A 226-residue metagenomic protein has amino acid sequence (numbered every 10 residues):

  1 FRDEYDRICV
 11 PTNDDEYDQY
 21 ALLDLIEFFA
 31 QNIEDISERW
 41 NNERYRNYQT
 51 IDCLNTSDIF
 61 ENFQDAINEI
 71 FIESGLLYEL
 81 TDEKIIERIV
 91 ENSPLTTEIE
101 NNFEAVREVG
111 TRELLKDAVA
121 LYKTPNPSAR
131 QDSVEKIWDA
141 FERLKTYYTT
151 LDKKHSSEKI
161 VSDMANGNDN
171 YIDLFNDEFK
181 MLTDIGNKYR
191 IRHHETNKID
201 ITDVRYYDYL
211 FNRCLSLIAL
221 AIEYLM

Functional and structural regions predicted by a protein language model:
F1-G110: Internal, Lys/Arg-enriched amphipathic helical interaction segments that engage polyanionic partners
Y17-L25, L114, S133-K136, E178 (+1 more regions): Residue-level detector of well-ordered alpha-helical segments, enriched for hydrophobic/aromatic packing positions
L95-T111, I172-N187: An acidic intrinsically disordered interaction segment
R107, N126-S133, Y171, F175 (+1 more regions): Residue-level recognition of alpha-helical structural elements
G110-D117, K136, R143, M181-I185 (+2 more regions): Amphipathic, well-ordered alpha-helical segments in soluble domains
R112-Q131: A long, hydrophobic alpha-helical segment
R130-T149: Hydrophobic alpha-helical packing segments in soluble, helical-rich domains
H155-M226: Long, charged low-complexity segments
